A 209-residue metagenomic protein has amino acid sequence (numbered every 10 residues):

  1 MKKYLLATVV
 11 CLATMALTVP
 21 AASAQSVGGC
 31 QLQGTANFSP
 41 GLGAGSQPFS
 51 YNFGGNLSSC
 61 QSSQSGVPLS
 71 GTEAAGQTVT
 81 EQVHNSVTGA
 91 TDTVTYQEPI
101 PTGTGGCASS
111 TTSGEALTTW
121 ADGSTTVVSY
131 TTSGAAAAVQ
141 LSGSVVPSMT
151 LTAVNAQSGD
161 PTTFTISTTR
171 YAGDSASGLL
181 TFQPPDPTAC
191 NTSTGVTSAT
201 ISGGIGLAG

Functional and structural regions predicted by a protein language model:
M1-T8: Bacterial N-terminal signal peptides that target proteins for export
T14-A22: C-terminal segment of classical bacterial N-terminal signal peptides
G28, S58-S59, G105, D186-A189: Extracellular secreted precursors and ectodomains with disulfide-bonded cysteine-rich loops/domains
L32, N37-S46, S58-S70, G206-G209: Membrane-proximal interfacial segments on either side of biological membranes
L32-S39, A74-G105, T165-P185: Charged, amphipathic alpha-helical segments
Q47-S158: Predominantly extracellular/secreted and cell-surface proteins with exposed, flexible low-complexity segments
R170-G209: Extracellularly exposed regions in secreted/surface proteins, prominently low-complexity, repeat-rich
